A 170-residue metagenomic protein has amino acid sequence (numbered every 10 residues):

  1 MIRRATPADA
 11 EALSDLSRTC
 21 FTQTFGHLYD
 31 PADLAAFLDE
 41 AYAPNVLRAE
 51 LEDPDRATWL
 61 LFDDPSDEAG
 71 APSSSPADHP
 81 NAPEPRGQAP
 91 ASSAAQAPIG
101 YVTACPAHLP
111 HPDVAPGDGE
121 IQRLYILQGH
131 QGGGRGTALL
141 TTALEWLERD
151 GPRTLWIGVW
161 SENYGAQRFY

Functional and structural regions predicted by a protein language model:
R4-P7, D15-G129, T137-W146, D150: Acetyl-CoA-dependent GNAT
T6-D9, N163: Acidic/polar helix N-cap motif
A12, E120, T154, G165: Amphipathic alpha-helical recognition patches that constitute DNA-binding helices
I126, W160-S161: Short amphipathic helical patch at the helix-1/turn junction of helix-turn-helix
G133, T137, T141, R149 (+1 more regions): Conserved active-site alpha-helix within GNAT-family acetyltransferase domains
L147-V159: Conserved GNAT acetyl-CoA-binding A-motif
